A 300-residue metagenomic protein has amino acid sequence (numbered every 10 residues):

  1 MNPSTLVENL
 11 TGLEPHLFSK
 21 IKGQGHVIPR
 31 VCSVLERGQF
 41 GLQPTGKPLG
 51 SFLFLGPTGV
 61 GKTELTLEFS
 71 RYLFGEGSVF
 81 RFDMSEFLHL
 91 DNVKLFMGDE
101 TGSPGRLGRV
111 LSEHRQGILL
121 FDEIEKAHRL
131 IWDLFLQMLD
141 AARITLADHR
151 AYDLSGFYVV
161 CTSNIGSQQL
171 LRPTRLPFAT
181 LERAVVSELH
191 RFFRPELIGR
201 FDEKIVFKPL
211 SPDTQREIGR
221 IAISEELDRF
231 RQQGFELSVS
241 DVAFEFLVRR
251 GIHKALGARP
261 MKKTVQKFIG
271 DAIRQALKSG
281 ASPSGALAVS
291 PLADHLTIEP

Functional and structural regions predicted by a protein language model:
M1-P300: AAA+ P-loop NTPase nucleotide-binding core of proteostasis motors
